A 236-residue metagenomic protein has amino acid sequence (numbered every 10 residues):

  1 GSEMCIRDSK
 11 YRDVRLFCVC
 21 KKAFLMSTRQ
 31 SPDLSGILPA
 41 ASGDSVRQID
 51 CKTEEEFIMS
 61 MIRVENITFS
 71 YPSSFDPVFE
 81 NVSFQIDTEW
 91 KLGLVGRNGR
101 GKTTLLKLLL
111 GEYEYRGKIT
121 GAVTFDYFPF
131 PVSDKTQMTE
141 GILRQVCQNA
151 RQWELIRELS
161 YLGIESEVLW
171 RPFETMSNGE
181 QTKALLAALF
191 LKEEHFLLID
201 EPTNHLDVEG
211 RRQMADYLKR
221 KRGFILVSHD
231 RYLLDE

Functional and structural regions predicted by a protein language model:
G1-I6: Short, small-residue-biased leader/transition segments that mark boundaries at the very start of proteins
M26-T28, D44, S177: A composition/secondary-structure signal for short, hydrophobic, low-basic-content segments with alpha-helix propensity
I37, Q48-E236: ABC ATP-binding cassette signature C-motif
